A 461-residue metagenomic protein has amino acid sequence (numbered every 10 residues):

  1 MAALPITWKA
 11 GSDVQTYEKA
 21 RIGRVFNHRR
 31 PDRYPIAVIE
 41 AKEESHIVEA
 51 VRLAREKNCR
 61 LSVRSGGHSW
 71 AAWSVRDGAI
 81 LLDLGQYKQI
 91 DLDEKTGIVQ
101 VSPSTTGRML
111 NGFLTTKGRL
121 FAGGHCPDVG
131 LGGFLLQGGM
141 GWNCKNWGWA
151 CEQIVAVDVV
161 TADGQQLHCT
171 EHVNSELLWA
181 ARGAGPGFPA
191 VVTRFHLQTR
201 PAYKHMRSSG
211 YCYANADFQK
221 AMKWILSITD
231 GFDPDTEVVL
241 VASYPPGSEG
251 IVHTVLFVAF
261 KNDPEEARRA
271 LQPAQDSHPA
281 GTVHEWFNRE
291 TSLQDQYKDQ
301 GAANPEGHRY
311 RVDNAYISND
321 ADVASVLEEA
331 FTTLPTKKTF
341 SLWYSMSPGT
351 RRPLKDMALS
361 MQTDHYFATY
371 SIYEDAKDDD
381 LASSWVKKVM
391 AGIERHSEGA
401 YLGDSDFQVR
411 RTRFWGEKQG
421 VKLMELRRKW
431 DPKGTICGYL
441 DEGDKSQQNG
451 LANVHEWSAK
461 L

Functional and structural regions predicted by a protein language model:
M1-L461: Soluble FAD-dependent oxygen oxidases
